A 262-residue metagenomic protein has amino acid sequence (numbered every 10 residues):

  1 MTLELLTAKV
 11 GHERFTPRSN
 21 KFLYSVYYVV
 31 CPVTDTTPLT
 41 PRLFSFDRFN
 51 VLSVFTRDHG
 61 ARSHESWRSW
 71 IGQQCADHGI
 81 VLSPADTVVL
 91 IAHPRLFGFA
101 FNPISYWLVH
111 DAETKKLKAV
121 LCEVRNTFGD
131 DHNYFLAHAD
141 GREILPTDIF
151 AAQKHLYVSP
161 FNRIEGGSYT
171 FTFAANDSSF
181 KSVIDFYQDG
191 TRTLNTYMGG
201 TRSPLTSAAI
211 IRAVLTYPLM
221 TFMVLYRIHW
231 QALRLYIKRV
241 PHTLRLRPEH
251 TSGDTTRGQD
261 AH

Functional and structural regions predicted by a protein language model:
M1-H262: Mature, function-bearing regions of proteins
